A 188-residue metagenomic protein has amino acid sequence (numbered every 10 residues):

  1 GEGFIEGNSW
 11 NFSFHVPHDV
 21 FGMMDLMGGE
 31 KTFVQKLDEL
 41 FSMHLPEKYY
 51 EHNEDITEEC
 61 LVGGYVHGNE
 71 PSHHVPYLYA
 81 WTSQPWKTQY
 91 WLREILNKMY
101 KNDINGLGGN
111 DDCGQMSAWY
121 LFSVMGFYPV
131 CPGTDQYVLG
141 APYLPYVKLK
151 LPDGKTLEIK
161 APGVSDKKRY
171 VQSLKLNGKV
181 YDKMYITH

Functional and structural regions predicted by a protein language model:
G1-E158, G163: Active-site core of glycosidic bond-cleaving carbohydrate-active enzymes
G163-H188: C-terminal beta-sandwich/jelly-roll accessory domains of carbohydrate-active enzymes
